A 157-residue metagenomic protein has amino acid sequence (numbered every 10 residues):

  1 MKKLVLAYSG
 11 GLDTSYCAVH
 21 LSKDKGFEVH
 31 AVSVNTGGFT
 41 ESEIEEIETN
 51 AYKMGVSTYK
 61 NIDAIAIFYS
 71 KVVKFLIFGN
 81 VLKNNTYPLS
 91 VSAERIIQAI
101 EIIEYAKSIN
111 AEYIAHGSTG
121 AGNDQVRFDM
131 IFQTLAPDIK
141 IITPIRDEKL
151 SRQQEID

Functional and structural regions predicted by a protein language model:
M1-I156: ATP-dependent adenylation/nucleotidyltransferase module used to activate substrates
